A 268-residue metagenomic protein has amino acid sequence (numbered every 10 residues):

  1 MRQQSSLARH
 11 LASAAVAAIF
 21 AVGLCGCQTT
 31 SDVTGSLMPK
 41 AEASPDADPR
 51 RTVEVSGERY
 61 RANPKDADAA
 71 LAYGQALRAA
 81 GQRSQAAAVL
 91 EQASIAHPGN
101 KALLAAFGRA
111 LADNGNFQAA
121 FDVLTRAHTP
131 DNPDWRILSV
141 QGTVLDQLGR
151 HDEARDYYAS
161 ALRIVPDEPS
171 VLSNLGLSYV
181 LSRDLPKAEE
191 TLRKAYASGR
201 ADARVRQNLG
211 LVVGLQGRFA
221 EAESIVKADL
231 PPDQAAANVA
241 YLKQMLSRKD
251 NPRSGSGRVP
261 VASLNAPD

Functional and structural regions predicted by a protein language model:
R2, V16, G23-A72, A76-A80 (+2 more regions): N-terminal leader/linker segments that initiate helical-solenoid repeat arrays
S31-S36, G199, A203-V205, V212-D268: Terminal, low-structured helical/coil segments at or just beyond the last alpha-helical repeat
A62-N63, A96-H97, A127-D131, I164 (+2 more regions): Structural marker of alpha-solenoid helical repeat scaffolds
A67-D68, K101-A102, D134-R136, H151 (+3 more regions): Helix-start (N-cap) detector for alpha-helical repeat units in TPR-like alpha-solenoids, especially tetratricopeptide
A72, A106, S139-V140, N174 (+1 more regions): Canonical tetratricopeptide repeat
